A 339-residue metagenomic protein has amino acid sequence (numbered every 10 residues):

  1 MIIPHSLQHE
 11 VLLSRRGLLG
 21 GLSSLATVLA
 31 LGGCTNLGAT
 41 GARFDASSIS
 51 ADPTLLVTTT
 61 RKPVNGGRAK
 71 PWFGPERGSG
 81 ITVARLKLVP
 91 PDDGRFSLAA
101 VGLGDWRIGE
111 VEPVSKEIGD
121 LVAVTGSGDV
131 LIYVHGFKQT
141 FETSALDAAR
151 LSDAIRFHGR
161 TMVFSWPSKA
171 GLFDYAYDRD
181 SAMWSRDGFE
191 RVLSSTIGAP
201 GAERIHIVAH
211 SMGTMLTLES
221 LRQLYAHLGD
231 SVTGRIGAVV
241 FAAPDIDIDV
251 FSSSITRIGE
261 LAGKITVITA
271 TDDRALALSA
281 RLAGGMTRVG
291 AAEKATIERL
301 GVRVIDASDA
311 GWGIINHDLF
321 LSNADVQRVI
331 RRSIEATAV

Functional and structural regions predicted by a protein language model:
M1-S14, L22-L31: N-terminal secretory signal peptides
T35, A39-I108, E112, E117-D120 (+6 more regions): Lipolytic serine-hydrolase domain surface
D129: Alpha/beta-hydrolase fold active-site loops
V134-G136: The conserved beta1-alpha1 loop
T140-E142: Short substrate-entry loop that stabilizes the transition state in hydrolases
A209, G213: Gly/Ala-rich beta-loop-alpha elbow adjacent to hydrolase catalytic centers
